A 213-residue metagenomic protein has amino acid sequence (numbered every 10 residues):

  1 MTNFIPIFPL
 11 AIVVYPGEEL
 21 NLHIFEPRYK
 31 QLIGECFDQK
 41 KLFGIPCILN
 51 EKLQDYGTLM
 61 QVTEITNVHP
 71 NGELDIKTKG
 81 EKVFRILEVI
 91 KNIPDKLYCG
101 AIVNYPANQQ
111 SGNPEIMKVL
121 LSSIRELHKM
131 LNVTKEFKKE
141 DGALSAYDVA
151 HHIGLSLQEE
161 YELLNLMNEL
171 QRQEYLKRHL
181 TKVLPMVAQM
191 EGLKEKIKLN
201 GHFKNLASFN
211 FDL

Functional and structural regions predicted by a protein language model:
M1-L213: N-terminal low-complexity, acidic/polar interaction/targeting segments
